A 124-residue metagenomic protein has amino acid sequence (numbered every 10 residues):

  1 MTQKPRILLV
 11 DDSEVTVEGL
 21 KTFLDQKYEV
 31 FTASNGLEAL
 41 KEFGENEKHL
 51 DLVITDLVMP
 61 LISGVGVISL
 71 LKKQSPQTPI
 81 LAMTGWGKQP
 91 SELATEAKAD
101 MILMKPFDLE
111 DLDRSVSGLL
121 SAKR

Functional and structural regions predicted by a protein language model:
E14-T32: Two-component/phosphorelay signaling modules centered on CheY-like receiver
T32-L52: Acidic, metal-coordinating helix/loop segments flanking the phosphotransfer/catalytic sites of two-component signaling
N35-E38, S63-V67: Acidic catalytic/metal-coordinating carboxylates
D56: Active-site residues of response regulator receiver
M59: Receiver (REC) domain active-site loop signature in two-component systems and cognate sites in sensor histidine kinases
G66, W86-L103, R114: Alpha4 helix (beta4-alpha4-beta5 surface) of REC/receiver domains from two-component response regulators
F107-G118: C-terminal output helix
